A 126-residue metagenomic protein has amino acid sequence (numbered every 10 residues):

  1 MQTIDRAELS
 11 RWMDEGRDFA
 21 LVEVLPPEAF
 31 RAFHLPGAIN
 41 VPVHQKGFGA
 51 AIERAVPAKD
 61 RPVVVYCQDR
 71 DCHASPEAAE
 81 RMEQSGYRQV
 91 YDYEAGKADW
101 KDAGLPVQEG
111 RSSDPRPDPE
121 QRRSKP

Functional and structural regions predicted by a protein language model:
M1-A20, P27-V65, D69-P126: Rhodanese-like catalytic fold shared by cysteine-dependent sulfurtransferases and DSP/PTP-type phosphatases
